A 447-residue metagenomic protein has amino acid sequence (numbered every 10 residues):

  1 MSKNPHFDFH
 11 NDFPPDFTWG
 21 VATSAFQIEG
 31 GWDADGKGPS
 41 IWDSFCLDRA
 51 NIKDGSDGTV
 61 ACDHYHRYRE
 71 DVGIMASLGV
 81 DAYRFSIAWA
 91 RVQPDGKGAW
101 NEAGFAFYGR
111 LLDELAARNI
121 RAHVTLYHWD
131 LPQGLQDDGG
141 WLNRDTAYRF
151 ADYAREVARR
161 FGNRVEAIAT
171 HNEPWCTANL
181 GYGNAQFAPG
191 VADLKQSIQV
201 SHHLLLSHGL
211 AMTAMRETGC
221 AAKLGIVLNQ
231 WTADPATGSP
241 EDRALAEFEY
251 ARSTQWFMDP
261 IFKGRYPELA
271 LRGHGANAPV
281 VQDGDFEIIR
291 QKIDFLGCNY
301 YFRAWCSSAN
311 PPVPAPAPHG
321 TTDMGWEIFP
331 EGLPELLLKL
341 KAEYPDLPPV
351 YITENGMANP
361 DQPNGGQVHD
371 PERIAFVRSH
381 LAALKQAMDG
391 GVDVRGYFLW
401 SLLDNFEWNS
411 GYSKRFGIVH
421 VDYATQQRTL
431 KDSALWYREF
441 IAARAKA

Functional and structural regions predicted by a protein language model:
S2-I52, A76, D95-K97, F105-Q367 (+1 more regions): Active-site region of glycoside hydrolase catalytic domains
D16-T18, Y65, A82: A common structural microfeature
K53-R67, W141-R144: Active-site mouth loops of central-metabolism enzymes
T59-R69, V281-R290: Alpha-helix-centered segments that form part of catalytic cores
H64-D71, P94, G104: Internal amphipathic alpha-helical repeat/solenoid segments
R67-A88, Q291, F295: Catalytic domains of carbohydrate-active enzymes, especially glycoside hydrolases
I87-W100: Glycine-rich, proline-tolerant flexible connector loops at the mouths of alpha/beta enzymes
